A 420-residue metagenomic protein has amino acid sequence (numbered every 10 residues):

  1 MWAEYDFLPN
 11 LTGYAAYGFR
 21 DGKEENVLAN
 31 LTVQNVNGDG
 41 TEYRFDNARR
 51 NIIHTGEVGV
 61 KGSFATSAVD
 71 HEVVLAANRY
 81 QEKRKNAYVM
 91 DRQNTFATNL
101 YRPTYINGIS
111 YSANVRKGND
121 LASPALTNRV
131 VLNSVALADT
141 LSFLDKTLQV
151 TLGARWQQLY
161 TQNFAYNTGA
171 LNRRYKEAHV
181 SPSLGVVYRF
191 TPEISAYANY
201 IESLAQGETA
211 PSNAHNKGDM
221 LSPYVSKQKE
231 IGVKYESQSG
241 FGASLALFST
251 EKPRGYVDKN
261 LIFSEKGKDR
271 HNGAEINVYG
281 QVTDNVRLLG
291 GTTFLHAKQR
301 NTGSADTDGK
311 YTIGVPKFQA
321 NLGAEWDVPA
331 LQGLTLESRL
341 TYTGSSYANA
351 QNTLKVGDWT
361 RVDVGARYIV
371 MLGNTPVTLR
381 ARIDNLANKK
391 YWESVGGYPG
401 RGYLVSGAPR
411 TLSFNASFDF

Functional and structural regions predicted by a protein language model:
M1-S63, V130-Y166, H179-R189, E193-A205 (+2 more regions): Surface-exposed extracellular loop regions of Gram-negative outer-membrane beta-barrel proteins
W2-G18, E24-N30, A196-Y197, S222-R300 (+1 more regions): Membrane-embedded beta-barrel scaffold of Gram-negative outer-membrane proteins
N10-G13, A68, K146-V150, E193-A196 (+4 more regions): Repeated loop/turn-to-beta-strand initiation elements of outer-membrane beta-barrel proteins
F19-E25, F64, A77-K83, A154-Y160 (+9 more regions): Transmembrane beta-strands of outer-membrane beta-barrel pores
D21-K23, D70, V74-T191, A205-G207 (+1 more regions): Signature of Gram-negative outer-membrane beta-barrel scaffolds
V73, V187, A198, K229 (+1 more regions): Conserved C-terminal beta-signal and adjacent last beta-strands/turns of outer-membrane beta-barrel proteins
Q81-K85, R174, S183, V187-E230 (+6 more regions): Surface-exposed extracellular loop regions of Gram-negative outer-membrane beta-barrel proteins, predominantly
L247-E251, S264-A350, S417-D419: Gram-negative outer-membrane beta-barrel transporters
